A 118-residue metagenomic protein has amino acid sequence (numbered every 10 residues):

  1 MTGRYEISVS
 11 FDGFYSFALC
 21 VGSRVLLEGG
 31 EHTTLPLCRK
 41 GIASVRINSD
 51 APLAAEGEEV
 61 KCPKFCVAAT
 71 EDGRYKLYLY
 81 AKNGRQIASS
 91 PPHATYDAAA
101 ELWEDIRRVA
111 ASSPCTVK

Functional and structural regions predicted by a protein language model:
M1-D12, R39-G73: Short N-terminal "domain-start" leader segments that mark the transition from disordered tails or signal peptides into
T2, T33-T34, T70, T95 (+1 more regions): Residue-identity detector for threonine
R4-L26, V67-I87: Short aromatic-glycine-(Arg/Gly/Cys) micro-motifs in beta-strand/loop hairpins
I7, F17-L19, H32, C38 (+6 more regions): Fold-core signature of tandem repeat domains
R24-L35, G84-T95: A short, exposed loop/beta-hairpin motif centered on an aromatic-Gly-Thr core
L35-E58, A98-T116: A low-complexity, Ser/Thr/Gly/Pro-enriched, surface-exposed linker/loop concept that marks segments flanking
P52, P63, P91-P92, P114: Proline-rich intrinsically disordered, low-complexity coils
